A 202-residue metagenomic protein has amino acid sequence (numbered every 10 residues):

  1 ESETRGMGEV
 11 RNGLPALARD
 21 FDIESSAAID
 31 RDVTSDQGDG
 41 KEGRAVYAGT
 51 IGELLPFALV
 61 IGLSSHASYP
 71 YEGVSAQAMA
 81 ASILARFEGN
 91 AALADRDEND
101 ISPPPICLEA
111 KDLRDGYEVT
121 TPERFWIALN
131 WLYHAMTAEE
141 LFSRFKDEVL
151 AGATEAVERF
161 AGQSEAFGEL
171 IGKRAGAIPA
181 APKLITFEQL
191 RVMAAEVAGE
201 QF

Functional and structural regions predicted by a protein language model:
E1-V46: Acidic/histidine-rich catalytic neighborhood of metal-dependent amide-processing enzymes
E9, F21, T50, A76-M79: Short acidic-hydrophobic sequence patches enriched in Asp/Glu that either
I23-E24, I51-L55, T120-R124: Short, solvent-exposed loop/turn segments at the edges of secondary structure
D36-G40, A48, S65-E72, A76-F202: Metal-dependent amide/peptide-bond hydrolase catalytic core, centered on the "pita-bread" metallohydrolase fold
I61-L63: Polar, glycine-rich mid-to-C-terminal structural blocks that act as macromolecule-binding/assembly scaffolds
